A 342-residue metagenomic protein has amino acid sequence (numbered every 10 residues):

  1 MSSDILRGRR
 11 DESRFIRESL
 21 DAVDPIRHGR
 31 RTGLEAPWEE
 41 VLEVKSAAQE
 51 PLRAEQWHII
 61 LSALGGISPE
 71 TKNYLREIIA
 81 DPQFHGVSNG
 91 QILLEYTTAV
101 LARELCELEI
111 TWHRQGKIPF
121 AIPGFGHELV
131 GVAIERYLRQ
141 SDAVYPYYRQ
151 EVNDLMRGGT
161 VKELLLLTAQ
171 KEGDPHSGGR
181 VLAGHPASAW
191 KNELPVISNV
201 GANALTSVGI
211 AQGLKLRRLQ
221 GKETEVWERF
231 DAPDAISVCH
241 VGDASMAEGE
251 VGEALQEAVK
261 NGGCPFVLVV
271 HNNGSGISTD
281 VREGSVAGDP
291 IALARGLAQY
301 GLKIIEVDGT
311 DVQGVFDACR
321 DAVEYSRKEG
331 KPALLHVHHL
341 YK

Functional and structural regions predicted by a protein language model:
M1-S2, E18, E223-E228: Intrinsically disordered, low-complexity segments enriched in Ser/Pro/Gly/Ala and basic residues
S2-G159: N-terminal amphipathic, basic-rich helices that act as targeting or association modules
Q83, Y96, V241-G242, G309: Short, contiguous strand/loop micro-motifs
A99, Y137, T168, C319-A322: Alpha-helix boundary/capping residues
E107, T111-L268, D280-L302: Cofactor-binding active-site loop characterized by glycine-rich and histidine/acidic residues
G263-K342: Thiamine diphosphate
